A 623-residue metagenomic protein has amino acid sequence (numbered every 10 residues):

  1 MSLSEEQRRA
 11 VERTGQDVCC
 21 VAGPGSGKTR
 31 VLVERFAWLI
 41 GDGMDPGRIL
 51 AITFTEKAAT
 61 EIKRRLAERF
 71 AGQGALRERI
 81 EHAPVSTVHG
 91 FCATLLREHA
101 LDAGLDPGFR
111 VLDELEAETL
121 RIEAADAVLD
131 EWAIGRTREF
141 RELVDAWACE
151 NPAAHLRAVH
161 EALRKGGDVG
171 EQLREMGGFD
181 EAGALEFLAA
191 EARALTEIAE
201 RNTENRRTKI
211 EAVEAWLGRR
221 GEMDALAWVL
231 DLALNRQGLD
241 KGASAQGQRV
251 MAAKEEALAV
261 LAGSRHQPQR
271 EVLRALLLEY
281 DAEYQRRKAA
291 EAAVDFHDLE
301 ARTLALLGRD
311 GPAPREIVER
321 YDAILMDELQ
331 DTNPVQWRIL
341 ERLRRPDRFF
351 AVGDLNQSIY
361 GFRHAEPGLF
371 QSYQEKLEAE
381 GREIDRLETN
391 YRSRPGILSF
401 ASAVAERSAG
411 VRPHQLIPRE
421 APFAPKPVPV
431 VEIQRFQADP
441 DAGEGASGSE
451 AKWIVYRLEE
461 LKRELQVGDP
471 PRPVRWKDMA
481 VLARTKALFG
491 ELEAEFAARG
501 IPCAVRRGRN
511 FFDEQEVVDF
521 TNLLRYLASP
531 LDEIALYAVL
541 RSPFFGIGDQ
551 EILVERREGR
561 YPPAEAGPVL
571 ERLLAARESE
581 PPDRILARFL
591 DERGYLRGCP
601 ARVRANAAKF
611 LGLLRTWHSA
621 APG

Functional and structural regions predicted by a protein language model:
M1-R64, L115, E123, R193 (+7 more regions): Conserved motor-region signature of P-loop NTPase helicases/translocases
M1-V21, R30-V31, R48-L50, G108 (+6 more regions): Accessory N-terminal region flanking or inserted into the helicase ATPase core in nucleic-acid motor proteins
R9, G90, E139-E142, A154-A158 (+14 more regions): Amphipathic alpha-helical interaction segments
G15, P46-K57, F70-W228, V294 (+1 more regions): Conserved ATP-dependent motor core of P-loop NTPases, especially the RecA-like helicase ATPase domain
R35, F91, L95, H99 (+7 more regions): Amphipathic alpha-helical segments in well-ordered regions
S86-T94, A146-K165, A275-E279, H297-L299 (+4 more regions): Core structural elements
D106-F109, I134-V144, V159, E171-M176 (+16 more regions): Short coil/turn segments at secondary-structure boundaries
A446-A451, V455, L536-P582: Polynucleotide-recognition surfaces of large bacterial nucleic-acid defense/processing enzymes
